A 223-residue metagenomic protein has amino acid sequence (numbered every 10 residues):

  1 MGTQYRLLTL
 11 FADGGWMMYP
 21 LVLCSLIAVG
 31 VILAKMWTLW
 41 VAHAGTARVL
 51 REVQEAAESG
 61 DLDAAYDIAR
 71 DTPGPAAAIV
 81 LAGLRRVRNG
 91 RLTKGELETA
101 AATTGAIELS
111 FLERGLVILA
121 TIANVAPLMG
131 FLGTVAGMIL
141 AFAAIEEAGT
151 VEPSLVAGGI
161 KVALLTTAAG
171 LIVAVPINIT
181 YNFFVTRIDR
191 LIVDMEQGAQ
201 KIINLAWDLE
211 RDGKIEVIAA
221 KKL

Functional and structural regions predicted by a protein language model:
M1-R48: Hydrophobic membrane-targeting segments
T9, A144-E147, P153-A157: Membrane-interfacial hairpin junctions
G15, V29, A65, V80 (+3 more regions): Residue-level signature of catalytic and energy-coupling elements of molecular machines, predominantly ATP/GTP-dependent
M18-V31, A120-P127, V173-I177: Alpha-helical transmembrane segments of integral membrane proteins
I32-K35, A144, T180: Hydrophobic membrane-targeting alpha-helices
H43-L132, A136-T150, F183-L223: Predominantly long cytosolic amphipathic alpha-helical stalk/bundle segments
S154-V185: Pore-lining and gate-forming transmembrane alpha-helices of multi-pass membrane transport proteins
